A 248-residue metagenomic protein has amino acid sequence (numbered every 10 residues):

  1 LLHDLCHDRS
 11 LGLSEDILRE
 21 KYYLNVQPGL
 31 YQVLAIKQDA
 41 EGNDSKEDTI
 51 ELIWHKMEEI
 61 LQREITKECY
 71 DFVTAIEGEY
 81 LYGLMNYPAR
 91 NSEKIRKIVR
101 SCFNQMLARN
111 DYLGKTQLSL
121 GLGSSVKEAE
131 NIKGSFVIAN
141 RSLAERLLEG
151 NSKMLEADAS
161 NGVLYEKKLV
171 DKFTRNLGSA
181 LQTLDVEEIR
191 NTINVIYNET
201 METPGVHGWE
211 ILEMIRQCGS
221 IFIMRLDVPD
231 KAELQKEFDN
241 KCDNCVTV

Functional and structural regions predicted by a protein language model:
L1-S101, L122-E128, K133-L147, N151-L184 (+3 more regions): Interdomain helical linkers/hinges and coiled-coil/dimerization scaffolds that transmit conformational signals
K67-C69, Q105-L113: Short catalytic/binding micro-motifs of nucleotide second-messenger systems
D111, K115, I223-K231: Charged/polar positions within long, soluble alpha-helices
K168, L226-D239: Short, well-ordered alpha-helical segments that carry or flank key catalytic/ligand-binding motifs at enzyme/regulatory
M201-G205, M224: AAA+ ATPase "lid" subdomain C-terminal helix
K241-V248: Short, intrinsically disordered, charge-balanced linker/junction segments flanking boundaries in proteins
